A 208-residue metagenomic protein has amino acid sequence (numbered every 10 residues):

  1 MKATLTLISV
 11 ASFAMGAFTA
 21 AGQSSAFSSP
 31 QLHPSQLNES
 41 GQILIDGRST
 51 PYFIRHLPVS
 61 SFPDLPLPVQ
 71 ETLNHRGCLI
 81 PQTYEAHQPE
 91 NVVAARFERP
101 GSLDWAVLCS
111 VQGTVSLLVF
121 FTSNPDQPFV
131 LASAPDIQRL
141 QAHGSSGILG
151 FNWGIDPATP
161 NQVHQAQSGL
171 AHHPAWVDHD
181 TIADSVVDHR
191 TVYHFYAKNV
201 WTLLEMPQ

Functional and structural regions predicted by a protein language model:
M1-I8: Bacterial N-terminal signal peptides that target proteins for export
T4, G16, A21-S60, D136-Q208: Acidic, small-residue rich beta-repeat scaffolds with periodic aromatic anchors
L57-A86: Short, non-transmembrane alpha-helical segments in secretory-pathway proteins
Q88-A95, W105: N-terminal post-signal-peptidase region of extra-cytosolic proteins
V92-P100, T122: Acidic, divalent-cation-chelating loop motifs in proteins
R99-C109, H179-A183: Acidic/hydrophobic-patterned starts of short beta strands in beta-sheet-rich repeat architectures
G113-V119, R190-Y193: Structural motif
V119-D136: Extracellular C-terminal loop/segment signatures of secreted glycoproteins
